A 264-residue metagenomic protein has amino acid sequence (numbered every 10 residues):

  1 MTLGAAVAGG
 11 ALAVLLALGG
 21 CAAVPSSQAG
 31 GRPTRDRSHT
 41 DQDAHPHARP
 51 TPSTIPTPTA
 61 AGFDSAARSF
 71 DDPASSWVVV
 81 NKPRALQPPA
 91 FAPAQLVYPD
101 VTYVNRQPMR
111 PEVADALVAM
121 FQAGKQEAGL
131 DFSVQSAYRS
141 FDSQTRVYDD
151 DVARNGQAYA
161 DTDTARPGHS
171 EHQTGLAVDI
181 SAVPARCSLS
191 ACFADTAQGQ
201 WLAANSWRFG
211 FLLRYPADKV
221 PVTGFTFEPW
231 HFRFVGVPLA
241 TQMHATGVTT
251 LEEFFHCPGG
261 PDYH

Functional and structural regions predicted by a protein language model:
M1-A11: N-terminal export and membrane-targeting signals
G9-G10, L16-A137, F141-H264: Extracytoplasmic cell-surface/polysaccharide-interacting catalytic and binding patches
